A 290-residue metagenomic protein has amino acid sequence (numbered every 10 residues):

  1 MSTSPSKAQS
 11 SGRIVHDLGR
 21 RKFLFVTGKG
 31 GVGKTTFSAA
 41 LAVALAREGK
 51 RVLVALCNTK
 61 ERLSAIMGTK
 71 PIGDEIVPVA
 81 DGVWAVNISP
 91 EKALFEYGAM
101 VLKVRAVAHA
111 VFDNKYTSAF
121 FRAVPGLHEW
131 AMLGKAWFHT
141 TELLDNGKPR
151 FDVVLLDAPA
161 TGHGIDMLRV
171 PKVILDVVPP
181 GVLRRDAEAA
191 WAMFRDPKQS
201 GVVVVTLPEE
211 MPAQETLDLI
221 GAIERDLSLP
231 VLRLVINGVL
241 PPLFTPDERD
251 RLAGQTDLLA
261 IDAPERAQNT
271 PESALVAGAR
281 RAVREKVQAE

Functional and structural regions predicted by a protein language model:
T3-H16, V32, T36-A40, R47-E48 (+5 more regions): Conserved catalytic-core segment of NTP-binding enzymes
K29: P-loop (Walker A) phosphate-binding loop of NTP-binding proteins
V43-D113: N-terminal phosphate/diphosphate-binding loop that engages ATP/GTP or pyrophosphate donors across diverse enzyme folds
E91-F95, A119-H128, I174-V182: Flexible beta-alpha connector loops of hexameric P-loop NTPases
A99-T140: ATP-hydrolysis module of ASCE/P-loop NTPase motor domains, specifically the Walker B Asp-Glu catalytic pair
